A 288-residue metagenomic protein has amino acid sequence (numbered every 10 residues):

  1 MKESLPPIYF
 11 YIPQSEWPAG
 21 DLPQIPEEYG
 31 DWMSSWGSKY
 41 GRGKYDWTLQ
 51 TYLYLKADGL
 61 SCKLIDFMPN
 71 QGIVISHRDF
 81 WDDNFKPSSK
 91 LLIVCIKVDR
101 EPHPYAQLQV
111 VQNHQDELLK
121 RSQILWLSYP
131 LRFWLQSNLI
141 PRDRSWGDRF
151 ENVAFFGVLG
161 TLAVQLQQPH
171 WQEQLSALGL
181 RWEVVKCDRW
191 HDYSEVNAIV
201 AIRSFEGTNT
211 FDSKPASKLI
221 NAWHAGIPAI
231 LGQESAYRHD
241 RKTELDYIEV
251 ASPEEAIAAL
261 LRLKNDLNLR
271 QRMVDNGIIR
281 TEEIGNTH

Functional and structural regions predicted by a protein language model:
M1-S88, A236: N-terminal pre-catalytic "stem/leader" segment of glycosyltransferase-like enzymes
G41-D46, Q50, N138, A251 (+1 more regions): A charged, aromatic-enriched C-terminal amphipathic alpha-helix characteristic of glycosyltransferases across folds
D58, L166-L180: Short hydrophobic signal-anchor/transmembrane segments that target glycosyltransferases and glycosylation machinery
S61-Q71, R100-P102, V185-D192, S252: Short acidic low-complexity segments
V74-Q172: Catalytic core of nucleotide-activated saccharide and alditol-phosphate transferases
R181-V196, S204-T208: Conserved active-site histidine-acidic residue motif and adjacent donor-binding/catalytic loop of glycosyltransferases
N197-A225, L231-R241: Nucleotide-sugar-dependent
H239-L261: Change "using UDP/GDP/dTDP sugars" to "using nucleotide sugars
